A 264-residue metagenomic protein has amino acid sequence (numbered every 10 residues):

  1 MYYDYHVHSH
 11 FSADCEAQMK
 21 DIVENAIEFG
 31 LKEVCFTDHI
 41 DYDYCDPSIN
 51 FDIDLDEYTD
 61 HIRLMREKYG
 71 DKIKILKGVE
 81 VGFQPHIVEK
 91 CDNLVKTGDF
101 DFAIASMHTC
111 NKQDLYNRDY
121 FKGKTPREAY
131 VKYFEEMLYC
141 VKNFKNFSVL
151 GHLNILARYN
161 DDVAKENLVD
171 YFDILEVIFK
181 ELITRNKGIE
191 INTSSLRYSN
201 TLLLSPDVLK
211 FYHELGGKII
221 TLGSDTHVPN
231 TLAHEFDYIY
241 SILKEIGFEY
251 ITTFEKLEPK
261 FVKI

Functional and structural regions predicted by a protein language model:
M1-P85, L94-T97, A157-D161, K165-V169 (+3 more regions): An N-terminally biased module of ancient metal coordination in phosphate/nucleic-acid-related enzymes
M1-S9, M19, N111, V163-I264: Charged catalytic cores and adjacent phosphate/nucleic-acid-binding surfaces used for phosphate/nucleic-acid chemistry
Y3-V7, V34-F36, I75-V79, A103-A105 (+3 more regions): Hydrophobic faces of well-ordered beta-strands that scaffold small-molecule active sites in alpha/beta enzyme cores
H39-I40, L153, S194, T226: Short, ordered loop/turn segments at secondary-structure junctions
S48, D52-R185: Extended substrate/RNA-proximal surfaces in nucleic-acid metabolism proteins
